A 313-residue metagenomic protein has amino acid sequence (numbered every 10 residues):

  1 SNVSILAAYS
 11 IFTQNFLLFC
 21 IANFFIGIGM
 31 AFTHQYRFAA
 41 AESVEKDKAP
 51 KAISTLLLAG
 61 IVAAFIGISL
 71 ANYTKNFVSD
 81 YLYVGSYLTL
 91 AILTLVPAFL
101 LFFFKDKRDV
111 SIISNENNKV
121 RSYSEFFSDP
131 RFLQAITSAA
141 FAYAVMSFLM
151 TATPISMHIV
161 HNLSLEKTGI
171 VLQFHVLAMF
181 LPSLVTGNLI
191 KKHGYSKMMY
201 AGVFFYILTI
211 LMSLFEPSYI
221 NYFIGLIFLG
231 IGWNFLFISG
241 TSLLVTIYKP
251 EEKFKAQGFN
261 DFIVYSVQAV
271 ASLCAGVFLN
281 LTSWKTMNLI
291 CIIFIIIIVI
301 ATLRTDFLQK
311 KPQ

Functional and structural regions predicted by a protein language model:
S1-Q14, F205-P217: C-terminal ends and interior cores of transmembrane alpha-helices in multi-pass membrane transporters/permeases
L18, T55-F102: Helix-loop-helix hairpin linking two adjacent transmembrane segments in secondary transporters
F24-L58: Cytoplasmic helix-loop-helix junction between adjacent transmembrane helices in 12-TM secondary transporters
A91-I112, A301-D306: C-terminal membrane-cytosol helix-exit motif in multi-pass small-molecule transporters
D106-I136: Juxtamembrane intracellular "pre-TM" segments in multi-pass secondary transporters
T151-K167: Short amphipathic helix-loop junctions that connect adjacent transmembrane helices in Major Facilitator Superfamily/SLC
P182-Y195, L279: Helix-to-loop junctions at the C-terminal end of transmembrane segments in multipass secondary transporters
E251-L281: A late C-terminal transmembrane helix in Major Facilitator Superfamily
